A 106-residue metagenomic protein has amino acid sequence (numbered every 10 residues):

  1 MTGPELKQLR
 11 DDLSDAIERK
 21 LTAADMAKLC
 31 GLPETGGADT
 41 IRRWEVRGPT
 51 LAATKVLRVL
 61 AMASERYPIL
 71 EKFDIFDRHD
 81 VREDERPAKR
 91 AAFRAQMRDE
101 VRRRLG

Functional and structural regions predicted by a protein language model:
M1-R19: A short, Lys/Arg-rich alpha-helix, primarily the initiator
G3, R10, A23-A24, E45 (+1 more regions): A general secondary-structure boundary signal
E5-Q8, D25, K55-V59: Pre-recognition alpha-helix immediately N-terminal to the DNA-recognition helix within helix-turn-helix or winged-helix
L21-T22, G36, A52: Alpha-helix N-cap and coil->helix boundary residues
T22-C30: Short alpha-helical "recognition helix" segments of helix-turn-helix
C30-P49: Recognition helix of helix-turn-helix/homeodomain-like DNA-binding domains that insert into the DNA major groove
P33, G48-L70: DNA major-groove recognition helix of helix-turn-helix/homeodomain DNA-binding modules
M62-G106: Short, charged recognition helix plus adjacent turn of helix-turn-helix-like nucleic-acid-binding domains
